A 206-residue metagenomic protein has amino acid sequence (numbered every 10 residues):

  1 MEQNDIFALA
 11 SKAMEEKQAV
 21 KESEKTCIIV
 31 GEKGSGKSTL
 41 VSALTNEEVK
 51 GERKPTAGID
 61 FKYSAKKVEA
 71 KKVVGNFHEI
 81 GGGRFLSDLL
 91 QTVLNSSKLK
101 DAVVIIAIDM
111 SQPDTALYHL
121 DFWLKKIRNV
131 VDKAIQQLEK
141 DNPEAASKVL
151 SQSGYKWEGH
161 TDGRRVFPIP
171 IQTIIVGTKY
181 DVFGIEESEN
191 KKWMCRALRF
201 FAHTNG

Functional and structural regions predicted by a protein language model:
M1-E32, Y63-K66, V74, L86-S87: Short, flexible boundary segments at extreme N-termini or domain junctions of P-loop NTPases and their
K12-E16, T26, V49-K50, I59-S64 (+3 more regions): Eukaryotic intrinsically disordered and solvent-exposed regulatory patches
I29, I106, I175-G177: Structural beta-sheet core signal
S35: ATP-binding Walker
S38-R53: A conserved segment at the C-terminal end of the G1
E52-K100, I108-M110: Switch I (G2) and immediately adjacent beta-strands of P-loop GTPase domains
S87-L150: Inter-motif core of Ras-like GTPase G domains
I171-I174, V182-G206: Canonical P-loop GTPase G-domain recognition
